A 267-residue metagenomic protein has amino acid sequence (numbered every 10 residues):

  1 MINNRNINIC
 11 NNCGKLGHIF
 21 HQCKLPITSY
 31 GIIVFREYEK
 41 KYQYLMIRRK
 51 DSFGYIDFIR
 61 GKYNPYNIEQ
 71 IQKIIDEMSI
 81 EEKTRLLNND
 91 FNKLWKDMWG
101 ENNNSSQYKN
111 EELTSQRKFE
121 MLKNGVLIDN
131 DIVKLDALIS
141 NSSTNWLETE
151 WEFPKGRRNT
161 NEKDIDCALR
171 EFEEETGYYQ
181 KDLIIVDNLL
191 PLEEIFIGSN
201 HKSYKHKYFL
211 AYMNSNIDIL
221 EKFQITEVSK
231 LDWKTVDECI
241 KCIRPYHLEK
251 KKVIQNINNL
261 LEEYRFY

Functional and structural regions predicted by a protein language model:
M1-N3: Short, intrinsically disordered linker segments that flank or connect zinc-binding domains
I7-H18: Short Cys/His-rich zinc-binding micro-motifs
F20-K24: Cysteine-centered loop/knuckle micro-motif
Y30-V34: Short beta-strand scaffold segments in enzyme catalytic cores
Q43-Y44: Entry beta-strands of beta-propeller and related beta-repeat scaffolds
I47-S52, F58-I80, T84, E227-V228: Aromatic/acidic cage segments in peptide-binding pockets
F53, K62, I74, M98-N256 (+1 more regions): Unchanged
E82-F91, G100-N103, Y108: N-terminal accessory alpha/beta regions
